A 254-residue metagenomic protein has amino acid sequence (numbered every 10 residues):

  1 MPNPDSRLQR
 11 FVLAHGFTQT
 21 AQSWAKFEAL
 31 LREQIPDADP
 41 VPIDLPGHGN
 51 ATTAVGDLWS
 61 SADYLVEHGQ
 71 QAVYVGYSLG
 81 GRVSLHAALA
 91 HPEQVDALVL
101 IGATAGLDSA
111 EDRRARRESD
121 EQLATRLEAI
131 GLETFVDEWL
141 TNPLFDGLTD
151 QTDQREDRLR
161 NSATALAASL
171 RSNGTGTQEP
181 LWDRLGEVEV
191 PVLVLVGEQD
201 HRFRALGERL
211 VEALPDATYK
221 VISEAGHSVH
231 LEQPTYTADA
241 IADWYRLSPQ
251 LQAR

Functional and structural regions predicted by a protein language model:
V12-G16, V196: The conserved beta1-alpha1 loop
G16-Q19, S78: Active-site glycine-rich loops that stabilize anionic/oxyanionic intermediates across multiple enzyme folds
T18-K26: Serine-hydrolase catalytic-loop signature spanning alpha/beta hydrolases and amidase-signature enzymes
A25-R32, D39-V75, D239: Active-site loop/oxyanion-hole signature of alpha/beta-hydrolase fold enzymes
G76-G80, S84: Gly/Ala-rich beta-loop-alpha elbow adjacent to hydrolase catalytic centers
L89, D96-E128: Flexible "cap/lid" loop of the alpha/beta hydrolase fold
N161-E212: Conserved serine/cysteine hydrolase catalytic core
A225-P234, A238: Catalytic histidine-centered segment of alpha/beta-hydrolase-like enzymes
